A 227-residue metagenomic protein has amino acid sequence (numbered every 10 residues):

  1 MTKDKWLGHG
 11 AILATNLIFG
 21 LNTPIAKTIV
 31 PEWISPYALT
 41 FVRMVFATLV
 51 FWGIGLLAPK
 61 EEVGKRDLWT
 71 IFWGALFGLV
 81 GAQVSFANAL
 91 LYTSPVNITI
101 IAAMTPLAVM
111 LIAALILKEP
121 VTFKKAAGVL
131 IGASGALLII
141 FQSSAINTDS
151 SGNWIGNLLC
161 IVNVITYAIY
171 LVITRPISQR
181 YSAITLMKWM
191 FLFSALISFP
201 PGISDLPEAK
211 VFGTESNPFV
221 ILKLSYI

Functional and structural regions predicted by a protein language model:
M1-V42, D149-P176, I197-P200: Glycine-/small-residue-enriched transmembrane alpha-helix faces in small-molecule transporters and effluxers
I18, N22-T23, W52-A102, L138 (+2 more regions): Specific transmembrane alpha-helical segments of multi-pass solute transporters/efflux pumps, especially DMT/EamA
I18-W33, F46, V84-T93, I101 (+2 more regions): Juxtamembrane C-cap of transmembrane helices in multi-pass membrane transport proteins
G20-L21, V45-L49, A133, L192-L196: Small-residue-rich packing faces within the transmembrane alpha-helices of Major Facilitator Superfamily
P24-W33, L91, I140-N153, I203-K223: Membrane-interface helix termini and inter-helical loops of multi-pass transporters
A38-L49, F77, F86-A126, N163: Specific alpha-helical transmembrane segments that line the substrate/conduction pathway and gating interfaces
F51, V109-M110, L115, T148-A209: Transmembrane alpha-helical segments that form core, pore/gating elements of small-molecule transporters/exporters
F51, V121-S143, S198: Hydrophobic transmembrane alpha-helices of multi-pass small-molecule transport proteins
